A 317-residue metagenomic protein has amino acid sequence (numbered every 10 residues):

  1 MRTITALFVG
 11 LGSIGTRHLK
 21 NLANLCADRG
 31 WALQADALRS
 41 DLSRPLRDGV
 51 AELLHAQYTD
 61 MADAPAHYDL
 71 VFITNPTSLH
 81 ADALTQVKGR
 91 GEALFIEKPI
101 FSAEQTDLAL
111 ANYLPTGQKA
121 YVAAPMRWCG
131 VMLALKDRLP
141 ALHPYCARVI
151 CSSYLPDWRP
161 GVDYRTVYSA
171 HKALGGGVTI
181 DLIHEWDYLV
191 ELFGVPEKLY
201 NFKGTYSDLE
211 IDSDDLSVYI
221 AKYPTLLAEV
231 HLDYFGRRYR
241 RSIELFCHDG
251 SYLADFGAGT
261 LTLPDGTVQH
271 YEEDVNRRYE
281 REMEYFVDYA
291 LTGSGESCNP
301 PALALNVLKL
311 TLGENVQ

Functional and structural regions predicted by a protein language model:
M1-L53: N-terminal Rossmann-like dinucleotide-binding module
R39, D63, L70-N75, Y285-Q317: C-terminal helix-rich "cap/oligomerization" subdomain common to oxidoreductases
L53-Y68: Short acidic low-complexity segments
L70-T77, A81-P125: Beta-strand-loop-alpha-helix segment that lines the small-molecule cofactor/substrate pocket of alpha/beta enzymes
F101-W158: A contiguous active-site-proximal alpha/beta segment in oxidoreductase catalytic domains
S153-A170: Pol beta-like nucleotidyltransferase catalytic core
R165-L227, Y234-R238, A302-N306: Rossmann-like dinucleotide-binding domain that binds NAD(P)(H)
D208-L216, Y223-E284, D288, S297: NAD(P)-dinucleotide binding in Rossmann-like oxidoreductases
